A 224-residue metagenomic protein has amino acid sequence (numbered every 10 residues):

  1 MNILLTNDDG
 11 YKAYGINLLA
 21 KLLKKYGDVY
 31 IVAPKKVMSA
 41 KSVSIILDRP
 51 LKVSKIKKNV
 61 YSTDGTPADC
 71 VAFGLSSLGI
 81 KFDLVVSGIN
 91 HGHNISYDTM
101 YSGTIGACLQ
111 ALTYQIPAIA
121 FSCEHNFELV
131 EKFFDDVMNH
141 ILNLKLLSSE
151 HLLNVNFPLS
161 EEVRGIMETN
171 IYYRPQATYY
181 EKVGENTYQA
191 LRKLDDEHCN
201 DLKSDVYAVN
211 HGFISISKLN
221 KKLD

Functional and structural regions predicted by a protein language model:
I3, A13, N17-K81: A cross-family phosphate/adenosyl-ligand binding-site feature
L5-K12, D98: Short, glycine-rich nucleotide/cofactor-binding loops
D9, V37, T66-P67, N90-H93 (+1 more regions): Short glycine-rich anion-binding loops that position phosphate/pyrophosphate groups of nucleotides and phosphorylated
D9-N17, K182, N186: Short acidic, Gly/Ser-rich segments with clustered Asp/Glu that frequently serve as metal-coordination loops in enzyme
G74-G79, C108-P117: Alpha-helix C-terminal capping segments
H93-S102: Glycine/threonine-rich flexible loop motifs
L112-E131: Glycine-rich phosphate/pyrophosphate-binding loops and their adjacent beta-strand/loop elements at enzyme active sites
E131-D224: Electrostatically charged, flexible surface regions
